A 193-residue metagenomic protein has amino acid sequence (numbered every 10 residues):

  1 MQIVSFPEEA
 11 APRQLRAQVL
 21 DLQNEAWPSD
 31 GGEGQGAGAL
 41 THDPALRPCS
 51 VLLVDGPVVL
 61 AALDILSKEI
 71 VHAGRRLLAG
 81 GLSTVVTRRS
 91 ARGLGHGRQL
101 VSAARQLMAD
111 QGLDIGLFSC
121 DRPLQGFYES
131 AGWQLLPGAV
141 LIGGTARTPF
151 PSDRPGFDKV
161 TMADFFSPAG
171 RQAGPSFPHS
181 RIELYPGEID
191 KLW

Functional and structural regions predicted by a protein language model:
Q2-A11, N24-A26, L46-R47, A109-D110 (+1 more regions): Terminal substrate-recognition subdomain of acyl/acetyltransferases
F6-V86: A conserved beta-strand-loop-helix scaffold within acyl/acetyltransferase catalytic domains
G56-P57, S90, F165-G170: Short loop segments at secondary-structure junctions
I65-S67, L100-A104, A139-T148: Short acidic (Asp/Glu) patches
K68-I70, S90, P123: Short coil/turn motifs at secondary-structure junctions
S83, D114-G116, D158-V160: Generic beta-strand structural signal
A91-A103: Conserved acetyl-CoA pyrophosphate-binding loop and the N-cap/start of the following alpha-helix in GNAT-like
Q106-C120: Conserved GNAT acetyl-CoA-binding A-motif
